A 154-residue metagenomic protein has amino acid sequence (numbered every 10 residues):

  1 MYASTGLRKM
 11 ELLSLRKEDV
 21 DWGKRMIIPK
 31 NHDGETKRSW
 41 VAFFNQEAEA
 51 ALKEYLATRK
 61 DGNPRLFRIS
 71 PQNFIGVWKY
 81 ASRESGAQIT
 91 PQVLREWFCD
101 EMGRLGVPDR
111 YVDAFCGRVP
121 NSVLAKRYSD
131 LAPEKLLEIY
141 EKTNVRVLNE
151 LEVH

Functional and structural regions predicted by a protein language model:
M1-M10, D100-R104: Short pre-functional
Y2, L13, D113: The alpha-helix within a helix-turn-helix
T5, M10, S14-E54: Conserved tyrosine-mediated DNA breakage-rejoining catalytic core shared by Y-recombinases
K17, R83, R104, G117: Residue-level detection of the helix-turn-helix DNA-binding "recognition helix"
D19, E101, V119, L131-K135: The DNA-recognition helices of helix-turn-helix-type DNA-binding domains
V20-W22, Q88, V107-R127, E150-V153: Short, polar N-cap/turn motifs at the start of nucleic acid-interacting alpha helices
N45-Q88, Q92, F98: Active-site/catalytic core of tyrosine-dependent DNA strand-transfer enzymes
K135-H154: C-terminal secondary-structure termini that scaffold catalytic or DNA-interacting sites
